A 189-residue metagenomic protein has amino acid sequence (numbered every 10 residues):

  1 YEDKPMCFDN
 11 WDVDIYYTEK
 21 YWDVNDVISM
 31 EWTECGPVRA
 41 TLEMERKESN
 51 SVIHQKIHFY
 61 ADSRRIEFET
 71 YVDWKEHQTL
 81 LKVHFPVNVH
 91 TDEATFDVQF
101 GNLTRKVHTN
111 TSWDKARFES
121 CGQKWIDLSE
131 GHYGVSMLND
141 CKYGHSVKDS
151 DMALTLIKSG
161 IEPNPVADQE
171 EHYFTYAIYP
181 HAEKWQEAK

Functional and structural regions predicted by a protein language model:
Y1-K189: C-terminal (or distal) subdomains of carbohydrate-active enzymes
